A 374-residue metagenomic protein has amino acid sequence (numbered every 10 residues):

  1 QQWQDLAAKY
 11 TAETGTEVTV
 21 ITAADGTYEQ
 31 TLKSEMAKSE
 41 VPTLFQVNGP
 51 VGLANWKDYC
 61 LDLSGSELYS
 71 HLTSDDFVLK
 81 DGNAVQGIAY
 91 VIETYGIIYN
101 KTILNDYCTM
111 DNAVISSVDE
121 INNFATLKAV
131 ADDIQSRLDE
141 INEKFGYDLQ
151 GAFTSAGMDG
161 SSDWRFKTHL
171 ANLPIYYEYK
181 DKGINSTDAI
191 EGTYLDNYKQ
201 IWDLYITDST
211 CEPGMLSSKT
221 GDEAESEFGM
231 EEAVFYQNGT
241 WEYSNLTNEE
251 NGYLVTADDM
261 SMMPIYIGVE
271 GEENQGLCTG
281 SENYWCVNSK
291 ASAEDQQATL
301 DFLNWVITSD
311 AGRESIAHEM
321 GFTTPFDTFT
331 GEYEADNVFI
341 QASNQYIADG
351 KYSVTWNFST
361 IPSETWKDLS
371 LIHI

Functional and structural regions predicted by a protein language model:
Q1-G52, G65-L68, M110-D111, V269 (+4 more regions): Conserved N-terminal structural module of periplasmic/extracytoplasmic solute-binding proteins
E13, N251-M320: Extracytoplasmic/periplasmic substrate-recognition and gating elements
T22-T31, N122-T126, L216-M230: Short helix-initiation/N-cap motifs at beta->coil->alpha
T43-Q46, V234-N238: Paired acidic/hydrophobic, glycine-rich loop segments that form the ligand-binding mouth/hinge of periplasmic-binding
N48-N105, F145-D148, R165, D259-Y266 (+1 more regions): Hinge/lid segment of periplasmic solute-binding proteins
G82-Y90, Y95, A125-S186: Extracytoplasmic/periplasmic solute-binding protein
A131-D132, D181-S218: Glycine-centered hinge/linker elements that transmit conformational signals in sensory and ligand-binding systems
T279, F322-T328, I340-H373: C-terminal capping/gating helix-and-loop segments adjacent to ligand/active sites or protein-protein/ligand interfaces
